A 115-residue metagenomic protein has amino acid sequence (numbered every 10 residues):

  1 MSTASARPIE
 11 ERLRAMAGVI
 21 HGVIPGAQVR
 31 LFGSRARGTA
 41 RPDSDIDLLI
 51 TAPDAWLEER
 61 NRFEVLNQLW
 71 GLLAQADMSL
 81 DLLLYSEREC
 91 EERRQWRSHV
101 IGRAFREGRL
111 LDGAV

Functional and structural regions predicted by a protein language model:
M1-Q28, R37-P42, P53-V115: Catalytic core of pol beta-like nucleotidyltransferases
S34: Recognition helix of helix-turn-helix/homeodomain-like DNA-binding domains that insert into the DNA major groove
I46-T51: Short beta-strand->loop micro-motif that forms the acidic, two-metal-ion catalytic signature in nucleotide-processing
